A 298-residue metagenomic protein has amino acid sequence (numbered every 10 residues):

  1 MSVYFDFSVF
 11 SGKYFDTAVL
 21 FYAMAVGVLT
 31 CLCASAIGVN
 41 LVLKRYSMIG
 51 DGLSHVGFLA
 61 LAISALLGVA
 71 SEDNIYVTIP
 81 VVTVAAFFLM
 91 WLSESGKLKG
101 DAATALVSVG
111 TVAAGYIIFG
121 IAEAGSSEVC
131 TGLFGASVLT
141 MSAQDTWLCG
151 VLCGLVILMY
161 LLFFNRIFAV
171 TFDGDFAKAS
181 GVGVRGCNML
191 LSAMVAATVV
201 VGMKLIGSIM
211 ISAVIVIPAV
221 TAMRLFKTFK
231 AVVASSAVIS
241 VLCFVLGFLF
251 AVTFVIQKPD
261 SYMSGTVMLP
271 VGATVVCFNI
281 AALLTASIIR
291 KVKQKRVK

Functional and structural regions predicted by a protein language model:
M1-L32, V297: Membrane-interfacial amphipathic/re-entrant helices at transmembrane-helix boundaries
D6-K13, T104-N165: Transmembrane helix-bundle core of multi-pass membrane transporters and related energy-transducing complexes
T17-C31, S71-T83, G150-G154, V201-V214: Structural signature of hydrophobic alpha-helical transmembrane segments
M24-V28, I75-P80, A102-L106, T146-V151 (+3 more regions): Hydrophobic alpha-helical transmembrane segments
L32, A36, H55-V56, T83-F87 (+4 more regions): Hydrophobic alpha-helical segments embedded in the membrane of multi-pass proteins
V39-S54, F58-G125, A222-A237, F250 (+3 more regions): Short loop segments and helix-boundary regions at transmembrane helix junctions of multi-pass inner-membrane proteins
S142-P218: Helix-loop-helix "hairpin" substructures at the membrane interface of multi-pass membrane proteins
Y262-K298: Cytosolic-side transmembrane-helix boundaries in multi-pass membrane proteins
